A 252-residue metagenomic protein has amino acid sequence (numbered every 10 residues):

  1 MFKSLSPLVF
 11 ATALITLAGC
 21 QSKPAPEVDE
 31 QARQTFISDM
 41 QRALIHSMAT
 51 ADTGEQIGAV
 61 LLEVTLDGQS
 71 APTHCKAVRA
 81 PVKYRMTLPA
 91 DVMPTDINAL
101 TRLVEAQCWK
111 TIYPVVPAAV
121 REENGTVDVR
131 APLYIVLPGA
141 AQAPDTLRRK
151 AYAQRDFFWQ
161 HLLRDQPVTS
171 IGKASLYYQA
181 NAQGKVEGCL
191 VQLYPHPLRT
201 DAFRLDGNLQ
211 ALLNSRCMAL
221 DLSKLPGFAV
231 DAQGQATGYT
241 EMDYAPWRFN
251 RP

Functional and structural regions predicted by a protein language model:
M1-V9: Bacterial N-terminal signal peptides that target proteins for export
T16-G19: C-terminal motif of bacterial Sec signal peptides marking the signal peptidase cleavage site
Q21-P252: Charge-biased low-complexity segments
